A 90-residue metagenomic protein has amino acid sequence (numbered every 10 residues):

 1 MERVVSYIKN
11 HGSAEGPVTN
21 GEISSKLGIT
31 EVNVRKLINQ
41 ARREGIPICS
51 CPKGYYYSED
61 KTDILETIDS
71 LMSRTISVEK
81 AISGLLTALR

Functional and structural regions predicted by a protein language model:
M1-Y7: Short alpha-helical segments that sit at the start of domains
N10-E15: Short helix-capping/hinge SLiMs at alpha-helix to coil transitions
T19-S25: A short acidic, leucine-rich amphipathic alpha-helix
I29-Q40: Short amphipathic alpha-helical interaction segments
R42-P52: A short, conserved structural fragment
C51-E59: Minor-groove-contacting beta-hairpin "wing" of winged helix-turn-helix DNA-binding domains
T67-R90: Long, low-complexity, charge-rich intrinsically disordered regions
